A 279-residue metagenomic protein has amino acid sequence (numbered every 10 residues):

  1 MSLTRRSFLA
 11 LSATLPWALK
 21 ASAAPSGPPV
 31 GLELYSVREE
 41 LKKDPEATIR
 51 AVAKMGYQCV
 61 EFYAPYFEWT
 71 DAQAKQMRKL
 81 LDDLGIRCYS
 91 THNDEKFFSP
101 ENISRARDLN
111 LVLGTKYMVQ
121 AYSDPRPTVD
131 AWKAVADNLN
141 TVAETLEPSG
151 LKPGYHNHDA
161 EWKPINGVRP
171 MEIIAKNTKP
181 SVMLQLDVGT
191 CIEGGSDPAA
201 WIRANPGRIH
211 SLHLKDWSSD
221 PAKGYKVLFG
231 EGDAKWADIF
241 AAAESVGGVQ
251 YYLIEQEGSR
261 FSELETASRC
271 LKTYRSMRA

Functional and structural regions predicted by a protein language model:
S2-L3, F8-A13, L19-G31, V37-A53 (+3 more regions): Histidine-acidic metal/acid-base catalytic patches
S12, A18, S22, C59 (+4 more regions): Active-site acidic/histidine proton-transfer and metal-coordination neighborhood in alpha/beta enzyme cores
A24-S36, R78, D82, R87 (+1 more regions): Mobile, glycine- and charge-enriched loop segments and immediately flanking short secondary-structure elements within
Y35, Y63, H92-D94, Q120-S123 (+4 more regions): Active-site-proximal beta-strand/loop segments in catalytic clefts of secreted hydrolases
I49, D71, R78, R107 (+2 more regions): Short glycine-/small-residue-rich flexible loop motifs, especially phosphate/cofactor-binding loops
E61-R78: Glycine-rich, proline-tolerant flexible connector loops at the mouths of alpha/beta enzymes
